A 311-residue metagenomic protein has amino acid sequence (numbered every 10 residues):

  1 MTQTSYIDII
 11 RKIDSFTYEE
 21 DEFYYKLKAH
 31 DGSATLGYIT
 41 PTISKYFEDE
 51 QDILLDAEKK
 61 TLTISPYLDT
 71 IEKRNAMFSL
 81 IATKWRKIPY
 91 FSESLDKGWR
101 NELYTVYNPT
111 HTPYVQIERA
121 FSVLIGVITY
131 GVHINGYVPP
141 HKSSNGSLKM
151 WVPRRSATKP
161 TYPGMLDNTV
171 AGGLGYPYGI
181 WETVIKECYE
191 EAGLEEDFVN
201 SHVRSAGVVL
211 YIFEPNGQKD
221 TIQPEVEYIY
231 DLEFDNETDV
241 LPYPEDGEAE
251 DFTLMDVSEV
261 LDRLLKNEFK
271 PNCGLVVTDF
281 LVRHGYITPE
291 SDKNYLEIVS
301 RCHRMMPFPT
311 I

Functional and structural regions predicted by a protein language model:
M1-M165, G173-Y189, G193-A249, V257-I311: N-terminal leader/linker segments that precede catalytic domains of diphosphate-processing enzymes
L254: Short aromatic/basic micro-patch
